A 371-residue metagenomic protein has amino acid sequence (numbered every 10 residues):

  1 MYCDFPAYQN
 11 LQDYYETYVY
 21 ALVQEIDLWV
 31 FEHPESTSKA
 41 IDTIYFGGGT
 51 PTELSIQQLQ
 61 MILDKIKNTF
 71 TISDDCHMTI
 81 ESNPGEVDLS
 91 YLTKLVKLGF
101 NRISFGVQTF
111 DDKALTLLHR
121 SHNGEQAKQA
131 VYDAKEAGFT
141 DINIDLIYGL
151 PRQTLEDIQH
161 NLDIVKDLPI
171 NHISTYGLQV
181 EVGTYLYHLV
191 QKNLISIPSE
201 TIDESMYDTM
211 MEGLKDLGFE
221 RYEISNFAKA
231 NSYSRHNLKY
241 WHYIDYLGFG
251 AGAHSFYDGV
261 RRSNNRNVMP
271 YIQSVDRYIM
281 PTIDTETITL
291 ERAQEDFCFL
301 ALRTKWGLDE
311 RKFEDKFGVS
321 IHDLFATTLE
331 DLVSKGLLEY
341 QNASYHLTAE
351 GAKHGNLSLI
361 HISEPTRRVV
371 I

Functional and structural regions predicted by a protein language model:
M1-F5: Local cysteine-cluster metal-coordination motifs and their immediate loop/turn environment, predominantly Fe-S cluster
A7-E32, K39-V319: C-terminal scaffold of the Radical SAM
S36-S38, H354: N-terminal [4Fe-4S]-dependent radical SAM core
V319-D331: Short amphipathic alpha-helical interaction segments
S334-A343: A short, conserved structural fragment
A343-G355: Accessory beta->alpha helical hairpin/"wing" motif in late/C-terminal subdomains of nucleic-acid enzymes
I360-I371: Single conserved hydrophobic/aromatic residue that forms the stacking wall/gate of nucleotide- or nucleobase-binding
